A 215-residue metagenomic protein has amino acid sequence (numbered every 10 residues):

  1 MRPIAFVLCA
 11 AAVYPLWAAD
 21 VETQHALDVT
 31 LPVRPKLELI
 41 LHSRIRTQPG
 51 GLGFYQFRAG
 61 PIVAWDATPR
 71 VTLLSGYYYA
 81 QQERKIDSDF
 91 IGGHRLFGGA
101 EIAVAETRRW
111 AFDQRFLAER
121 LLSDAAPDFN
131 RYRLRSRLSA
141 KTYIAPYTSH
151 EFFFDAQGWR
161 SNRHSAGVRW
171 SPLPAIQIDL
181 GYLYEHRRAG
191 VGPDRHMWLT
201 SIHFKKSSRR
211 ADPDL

Functional and structural regions predicted by a protein language model:
A18-R58, H203-K205: Short glycine/proline- and aromatic-enriched beta-strand/turn motifs that initiate or cap beta-hairpins
V21-T23, G53-F57, G92-L96, A126-Y132 (+2 more regions): Residues that define the transmembrane beta-barrel architecture of outer-membrane proteins
L27, A59-P61, G98-A100, L134-L138 (+2 more regions): Membrane-embedded beta-strands of outer-membrane beta-barrel proteins, especially the hydrophobic/small aromatic
L31, W65, I102-V104, L138-T142 (+2 more regions): Residue-level signature of outer-membrane beta-barrel architecture
P35-L37, R95, E101-A105, R109-F152: Detector for outer-membrane/organellar transmembrane beta-barrel domains, recognizing the amphipathic beta-strand
P35-L41, R70-S75, T107-F112, T142-P146 (+2 more regions): Repeated loop/turn-to-beta-strand initiation elements of outer-membrane beta-barrel proteins
S43-P49, Y77-E83, V104, A118-L122 (+3 more regions): Transmembrane beta-strands of outer-membrane beta-barrel pores
A100, W170, D194-L215: Outer-membrane beta-barrel "beta-signal"
